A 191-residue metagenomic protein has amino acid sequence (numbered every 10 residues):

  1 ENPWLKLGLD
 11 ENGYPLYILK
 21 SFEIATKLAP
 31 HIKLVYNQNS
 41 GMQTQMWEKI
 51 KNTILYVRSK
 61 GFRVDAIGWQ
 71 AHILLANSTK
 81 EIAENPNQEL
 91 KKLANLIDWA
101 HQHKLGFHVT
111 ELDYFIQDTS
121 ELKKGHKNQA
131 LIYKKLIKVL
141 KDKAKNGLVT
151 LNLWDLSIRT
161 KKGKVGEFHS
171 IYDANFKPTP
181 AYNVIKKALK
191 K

Functional and structural regions predicted by a protein language model:
E1-I24, A29-Y36, M42: Active-site acidic/histidine proton-transfer and metal-coordination neighborhood in alpha/beta enzyme cores
E1-N12, K80-H108, D113-K191: Aromatic-rich peripheral "rim/lid" segments of glycoside hydrolase catalytic domains that contact and position glycan
N12-E23, S40, Q45-R58, Q88-D98 (+1 more regions): Alpha-helical scaffolding within the catalytic cores of extracellular/periplasmic polymer-degrading hydrolases
I18-F22, F62-I73, L140, K177-K190: Short, surface-exposed, charge-dense and proline/glycine-enriched linear segments
L28-S40, I50-P86, H101-F115: Aromatic- and acid-rich polysaccharide-binding/catalytic face of secreted or lumenal carbohydrate-active enzymes
Q45-M46, A76, D118-S120: Short Asp/Glu-rich motifs
